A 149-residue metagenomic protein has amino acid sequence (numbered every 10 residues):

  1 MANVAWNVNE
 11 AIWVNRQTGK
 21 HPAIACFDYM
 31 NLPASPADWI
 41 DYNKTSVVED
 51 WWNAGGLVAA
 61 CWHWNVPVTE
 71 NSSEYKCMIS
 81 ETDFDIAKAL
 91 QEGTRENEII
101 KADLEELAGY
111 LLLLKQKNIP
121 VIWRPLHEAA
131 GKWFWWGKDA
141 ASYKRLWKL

Functional and structural regions predicted by a protein language model:
M1-S35, W39-Y42: N-terminal module-boundary/linker segments of secreted carbohydrate-active enzymes
L32-L149: Substrate-binding cleft of extracellular glycoside hydrolase catalytic domains
